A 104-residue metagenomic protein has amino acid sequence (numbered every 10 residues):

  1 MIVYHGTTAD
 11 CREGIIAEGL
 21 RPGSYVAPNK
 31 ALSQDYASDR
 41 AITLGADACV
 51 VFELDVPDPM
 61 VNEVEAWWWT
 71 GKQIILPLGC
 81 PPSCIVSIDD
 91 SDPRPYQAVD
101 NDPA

Functional and structural regions predicted by a protein language model:
M1-Y25, S38-D39: ADP-ribose/NAD+-binding catalytic cleft of ART/PARP-like enzymes
I2, G23, Q34, E65-W67 (+1 more regions): Intrinsically disordered, low-complexity segments enriched in small/polar residues
Y4-H5, N29, L54: Residue-level detector of buried hydrophobic side-chain packing in well-ordered secondary-structure elements
T8, T43-A104: Active-site and NAD+-binding cores of ADP-ribose-processing enzymes
V26-A27, D47: A short, aromatic/hydrophobic, helix- or strand-capping loop or linear motif that either lines the entrance/gate
A31-S38: Short amphipathic alpha-helices within nucleic acid-binding modules
